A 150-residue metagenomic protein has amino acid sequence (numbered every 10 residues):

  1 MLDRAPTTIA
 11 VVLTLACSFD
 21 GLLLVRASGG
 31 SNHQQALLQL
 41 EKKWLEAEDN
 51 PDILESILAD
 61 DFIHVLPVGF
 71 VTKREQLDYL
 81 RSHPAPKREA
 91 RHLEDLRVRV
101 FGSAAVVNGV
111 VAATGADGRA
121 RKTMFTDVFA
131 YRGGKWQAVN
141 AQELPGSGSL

Functional and structural regions predicted by a protein language model:
M1-V12: Bacterial N-terminal signal peptides that target proteins for export
C17-L150: A beta-strand edge to alpha-helix "cap/lid" segment located at domain peripheries
